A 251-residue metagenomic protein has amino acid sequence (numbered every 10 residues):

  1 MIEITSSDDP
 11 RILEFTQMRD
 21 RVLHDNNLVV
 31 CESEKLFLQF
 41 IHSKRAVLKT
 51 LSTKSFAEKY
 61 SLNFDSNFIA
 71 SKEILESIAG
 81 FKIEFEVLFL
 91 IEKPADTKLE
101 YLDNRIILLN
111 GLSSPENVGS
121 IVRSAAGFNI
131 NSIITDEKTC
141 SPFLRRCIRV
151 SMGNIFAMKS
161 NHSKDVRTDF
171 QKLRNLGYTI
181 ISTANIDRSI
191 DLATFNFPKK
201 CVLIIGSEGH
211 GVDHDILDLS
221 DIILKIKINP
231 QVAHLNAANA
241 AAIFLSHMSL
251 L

Functional and structural regions predicted by a protein language model:
M1-F56, T139-C140: Boundary-proximal intrinsically disordered activation/regulatory segments immediately upstream of a helical core
I2-S6, F68-S71, M158-R167: Short acidic-hydrophobic, aromatic-tinged amphipathic segments that line or gate anion-handling sites
H42, L99-I186: RNA substrate-binding interface of SAM-dependent RNA methyltransferases
L62-E73, N104, K199, D221: Active-site regions of enzymes building and remodeling cell-envelope glycoconjugates
N67-E92: Glycine/small-residue-rich loop that forms an oxyanion/phosphate-binding "nest" at active or ligand-binding sites
A70-S71, N110, D136-E137, K159 (+1 more regions): Short beta->alpha connector loops at strand-helix junctions that form conserved, small/polar/Pro-enriched
F89, G127-F128, P142, C147-I155 (+1 more regions): Structured adenosyl-cofactor binding patch, chiefly the S-adenosyl-L-methionine
S182-V232, N236: Active-site/ligand-binding-proximal alpha/beta "capping" segment
